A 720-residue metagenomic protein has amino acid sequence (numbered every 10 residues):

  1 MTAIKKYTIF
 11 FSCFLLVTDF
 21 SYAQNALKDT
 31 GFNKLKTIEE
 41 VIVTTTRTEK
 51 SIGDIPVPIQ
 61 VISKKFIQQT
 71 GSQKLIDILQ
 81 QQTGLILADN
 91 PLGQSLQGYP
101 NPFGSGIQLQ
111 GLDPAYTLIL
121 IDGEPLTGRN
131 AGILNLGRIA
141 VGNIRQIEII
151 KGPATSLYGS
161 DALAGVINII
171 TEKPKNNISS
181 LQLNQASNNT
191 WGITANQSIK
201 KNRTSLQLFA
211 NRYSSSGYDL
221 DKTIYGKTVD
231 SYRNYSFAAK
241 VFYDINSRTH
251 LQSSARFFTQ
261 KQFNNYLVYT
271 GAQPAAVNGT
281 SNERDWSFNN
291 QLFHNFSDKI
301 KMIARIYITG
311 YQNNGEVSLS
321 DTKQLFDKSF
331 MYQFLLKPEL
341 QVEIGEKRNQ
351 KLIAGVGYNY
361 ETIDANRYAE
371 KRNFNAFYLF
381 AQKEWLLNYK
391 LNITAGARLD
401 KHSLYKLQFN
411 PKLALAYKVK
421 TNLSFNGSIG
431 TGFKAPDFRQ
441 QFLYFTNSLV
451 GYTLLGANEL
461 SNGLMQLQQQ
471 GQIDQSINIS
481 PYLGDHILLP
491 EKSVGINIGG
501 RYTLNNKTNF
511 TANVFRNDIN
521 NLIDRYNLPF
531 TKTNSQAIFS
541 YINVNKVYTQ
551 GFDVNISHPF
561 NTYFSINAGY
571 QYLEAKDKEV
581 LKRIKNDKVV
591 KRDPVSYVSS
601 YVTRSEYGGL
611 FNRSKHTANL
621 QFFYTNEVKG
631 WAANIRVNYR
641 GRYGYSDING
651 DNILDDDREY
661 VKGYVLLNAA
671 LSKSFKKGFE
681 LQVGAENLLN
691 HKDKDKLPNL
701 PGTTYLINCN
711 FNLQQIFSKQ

Functional and structural regions predicted by a protein language model:
A23, S198, F242-D244, G430 (+1 more regions): Conserved C-terminal beta-signal and adjacent last beta-strands/turns of outer-membrane beta-barrel proteins
N25-Q68, P114: Short, acidic, small-residue-rich periplasmic hinge/interaction motif at the N-terminus of Gram-negative outer-membrane
I76, Q80-E124: Extracytoplasmic beta-strand/coil segments of soluble accessory domains associated with Gram-negative outer-membrane
I107, E124-K151: Short acidic/polar hinge/loop motifs at secondary-structure boundaries that mediate gating or recognition
N168, N184, S198-S281: Periplasmic-side early beta-strands and strand-to-turn transitions of outer-membrane beta-barrels
A238, D327-L340, Y378-F380, L483-L489 (+4 more regions): Outer membrane beta-barrel strand-and-loop segments of large Gram-negative receptors, especially TonB-dependent
F242-Q262, G279-Y405, K418-K420, T508-V514 (+2 more regions): Face-selective signature of the C-terminal outer-membrane beta-barrel domain
N388, T511, F515-I519, S535-S646 (+1 more regions): Gram-negative outer-membrane beta-barrel transporters
